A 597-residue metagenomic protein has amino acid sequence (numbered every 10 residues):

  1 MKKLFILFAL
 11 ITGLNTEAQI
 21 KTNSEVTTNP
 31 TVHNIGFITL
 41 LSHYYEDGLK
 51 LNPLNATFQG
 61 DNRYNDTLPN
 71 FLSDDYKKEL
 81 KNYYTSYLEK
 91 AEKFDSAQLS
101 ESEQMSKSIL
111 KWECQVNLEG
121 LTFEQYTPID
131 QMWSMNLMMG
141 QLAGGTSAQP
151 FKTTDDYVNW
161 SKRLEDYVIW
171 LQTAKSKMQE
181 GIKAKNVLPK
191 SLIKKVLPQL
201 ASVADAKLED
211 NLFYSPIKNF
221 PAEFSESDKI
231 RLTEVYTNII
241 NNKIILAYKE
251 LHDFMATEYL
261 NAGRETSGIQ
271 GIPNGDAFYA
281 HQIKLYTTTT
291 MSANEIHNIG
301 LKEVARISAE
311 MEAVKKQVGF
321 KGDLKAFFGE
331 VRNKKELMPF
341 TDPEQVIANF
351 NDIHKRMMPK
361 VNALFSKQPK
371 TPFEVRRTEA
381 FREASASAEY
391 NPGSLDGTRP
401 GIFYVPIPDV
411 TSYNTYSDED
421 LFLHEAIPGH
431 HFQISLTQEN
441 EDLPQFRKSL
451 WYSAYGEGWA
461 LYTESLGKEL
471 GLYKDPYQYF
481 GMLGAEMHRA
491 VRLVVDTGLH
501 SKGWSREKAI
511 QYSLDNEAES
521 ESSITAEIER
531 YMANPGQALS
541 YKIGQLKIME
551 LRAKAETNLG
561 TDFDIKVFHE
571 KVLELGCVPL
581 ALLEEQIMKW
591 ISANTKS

Functional and structural regions predicted by a protein language model:
M1-P30: Bacterial Sec-dependent N-terminal signal peptides
Q19-S597: N-terminal maturation segment of proteins
